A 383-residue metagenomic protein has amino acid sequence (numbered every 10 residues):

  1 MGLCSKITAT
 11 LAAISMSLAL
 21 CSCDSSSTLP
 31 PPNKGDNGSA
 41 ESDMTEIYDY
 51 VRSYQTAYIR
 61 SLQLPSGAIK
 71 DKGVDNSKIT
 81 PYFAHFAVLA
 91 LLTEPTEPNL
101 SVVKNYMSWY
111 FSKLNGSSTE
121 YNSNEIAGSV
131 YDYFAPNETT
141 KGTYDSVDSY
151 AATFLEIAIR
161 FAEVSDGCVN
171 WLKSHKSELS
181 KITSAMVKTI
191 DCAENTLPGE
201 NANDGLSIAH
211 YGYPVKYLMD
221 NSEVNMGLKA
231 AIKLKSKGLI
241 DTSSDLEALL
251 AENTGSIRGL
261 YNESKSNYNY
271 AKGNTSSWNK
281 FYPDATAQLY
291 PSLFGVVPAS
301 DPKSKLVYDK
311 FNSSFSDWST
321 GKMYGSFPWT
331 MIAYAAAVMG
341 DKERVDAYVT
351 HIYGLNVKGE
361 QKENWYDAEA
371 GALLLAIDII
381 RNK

Functional and structural regions predicted by a protein language model:
M1-L11: Bacterial N-terminal signal peptides that target proteins for export
M16-S42: Bacterial Sec-dependent N-terminal signal peptides
P32-A135, S180-E200, G255-N262: Low-complexity, Ser/Thr/Pro/Gly-enriched N-terminal "stalk/linker" regions
I47-T56, I69, V74-Y82, T139 (+9 more regions): Extended ligand-binding clefts on enzyme/binding-domain cores
Q55, L100-Y106, P302-F315, R344-G354: Alpha-helical repeat scaffolds
V88, L155, A162, N225 (+6 more regions): Heptad-repeat amphipathic alpha-helical coiled-coil interaction surface used for oligomerization/assembly
N99, Y144-A158, K280-P298, W329 (+1 more regions): C-terminal capping/lid segments that line or modulate ligand- or cofactor-binding pockets
K104-Y110, D145-S165, W171-T189: Mobile, glycine-rich extracellular loop/lid and propeptide segments that shape or gate substrate/ligand access
